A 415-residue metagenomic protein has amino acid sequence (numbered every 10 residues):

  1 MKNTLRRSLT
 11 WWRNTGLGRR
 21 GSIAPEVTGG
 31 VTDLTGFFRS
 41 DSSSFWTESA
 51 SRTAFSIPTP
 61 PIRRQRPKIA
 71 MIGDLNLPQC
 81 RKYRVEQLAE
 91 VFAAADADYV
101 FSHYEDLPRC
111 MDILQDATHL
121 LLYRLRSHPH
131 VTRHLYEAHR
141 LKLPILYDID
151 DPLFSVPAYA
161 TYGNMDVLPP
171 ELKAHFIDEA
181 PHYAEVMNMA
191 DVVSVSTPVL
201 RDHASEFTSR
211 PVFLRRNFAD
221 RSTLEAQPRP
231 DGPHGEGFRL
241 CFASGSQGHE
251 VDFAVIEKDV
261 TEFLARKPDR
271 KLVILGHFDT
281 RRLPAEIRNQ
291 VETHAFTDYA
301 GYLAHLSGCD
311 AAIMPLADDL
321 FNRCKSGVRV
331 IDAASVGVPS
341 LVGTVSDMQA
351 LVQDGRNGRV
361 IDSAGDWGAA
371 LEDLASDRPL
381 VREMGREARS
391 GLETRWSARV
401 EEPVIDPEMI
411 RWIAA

Functional and structural regions predicted by a protein language model:
R13-L121: N-terminal pre-catalytic "stem/leader" segment of glycosyltransferase-like enzymes
G73-A95, N217-G308: Conserved catalytic-core segment of nucleotide-activated headgroup transferases in glycan assembly
H103, E137-R140, P170-V192: Membrane-proximal helix-turn-helix segments that form the acceptor-binding/catalytic region of lipid-linked
S155, G248-V251, Y299-A300, A304-H305 (+2 more regions): Nucleotide-sugar-dependent
N188-S205, S209-Q227, G235: Donor nucleotide-sugar binding/catalytic pocket of nucleotide-sugar-dependent glycosyltransferases
V352-G365, D373-P379: Conserved acidic donor-binding segment of nucleotide-sugar-dependent glycosyltransferases
L380-R395, E401: A short, well-ordered alpha-helix in the C-terminal region of glycosyltransferases
A398-A415: C-terminal alpha-helical cap of glycosyltransferases
